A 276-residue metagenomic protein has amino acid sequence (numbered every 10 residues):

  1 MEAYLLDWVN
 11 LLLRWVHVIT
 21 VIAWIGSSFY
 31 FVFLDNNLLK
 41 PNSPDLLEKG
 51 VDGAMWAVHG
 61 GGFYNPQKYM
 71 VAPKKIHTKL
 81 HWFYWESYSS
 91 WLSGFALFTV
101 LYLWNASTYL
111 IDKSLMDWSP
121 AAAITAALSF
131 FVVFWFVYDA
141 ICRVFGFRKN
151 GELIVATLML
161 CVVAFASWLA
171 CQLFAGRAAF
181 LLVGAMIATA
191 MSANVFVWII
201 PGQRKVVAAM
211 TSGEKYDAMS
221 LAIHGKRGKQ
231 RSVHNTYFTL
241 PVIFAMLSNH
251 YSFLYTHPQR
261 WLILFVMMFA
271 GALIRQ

Functional and structural regions predicted by a protein language model:
M1-Q276: Polytopic transmembrane helical bundles with strong interfacial aromatic enrichment
